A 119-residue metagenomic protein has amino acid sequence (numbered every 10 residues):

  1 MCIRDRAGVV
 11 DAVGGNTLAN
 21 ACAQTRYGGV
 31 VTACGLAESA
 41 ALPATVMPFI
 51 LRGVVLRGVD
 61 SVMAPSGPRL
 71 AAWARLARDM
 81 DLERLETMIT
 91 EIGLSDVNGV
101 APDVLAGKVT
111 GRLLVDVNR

Functional and structural regions predicted by a protein language model:
M1-I3: Short, small-residue-biased leader/transition segments that mark boundaries at the very start of proteins
A7-V10: N-terminal Rossmann-like NAD(P) cofactor-binding module of classical short-chain dehydrogenase/reductase
V13: Conserved NAD(P)H cofactor-binding loop of Rossmann-fold oxidoreductase domains
N16-L82, V117-R119: Glycine-rich phosphate-binding loop and adjacent beta-alpha segment of Rossmann(oid) nucleotide-cofactor-binding
L70-R119: C-terminal hydrophobic helical "lid"/dimerization subdomain of Rossmann-like NAD(P)H-dependent oxidoreductases
